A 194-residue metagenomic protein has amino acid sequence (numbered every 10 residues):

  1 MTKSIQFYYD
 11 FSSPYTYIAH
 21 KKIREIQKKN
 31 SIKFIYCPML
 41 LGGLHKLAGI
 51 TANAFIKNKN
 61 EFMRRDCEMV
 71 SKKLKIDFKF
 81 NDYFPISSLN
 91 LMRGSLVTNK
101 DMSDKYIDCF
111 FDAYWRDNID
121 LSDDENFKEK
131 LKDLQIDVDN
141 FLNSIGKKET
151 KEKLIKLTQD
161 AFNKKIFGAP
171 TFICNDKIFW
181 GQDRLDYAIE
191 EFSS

Functional and structural regions predicted by a protein language model:
K3-Q6, S12-K33, K100, K105 (+1 more regions): C-terminal cap of thioredoxin/glutaredoxin-like
F11, Y15-D117: Structural alpha/beta surface segment adjacent to cysteine/selenocysteine redox centers across thiol/disulfide enzymes
